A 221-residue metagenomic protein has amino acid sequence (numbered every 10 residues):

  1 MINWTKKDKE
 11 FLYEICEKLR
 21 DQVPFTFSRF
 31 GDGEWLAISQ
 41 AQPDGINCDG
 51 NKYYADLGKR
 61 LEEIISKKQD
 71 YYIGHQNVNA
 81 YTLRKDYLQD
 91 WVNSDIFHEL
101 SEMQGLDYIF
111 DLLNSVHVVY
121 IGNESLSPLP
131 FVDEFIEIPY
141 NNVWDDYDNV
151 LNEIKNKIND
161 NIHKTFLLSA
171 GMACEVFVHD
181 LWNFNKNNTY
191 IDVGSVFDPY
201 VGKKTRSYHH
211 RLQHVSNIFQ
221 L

Functional and structural regions predicted by a protein language model:
M1-P130: Electropositive, gly/pro-rich neighborhoods at or near active sites that engage anionic ligands
G33, G171-A173: Short glycine-rich anion-binding loops that position phosphate/pyrophosphate groups of nucleotides and phosphorylated
N77, I136-P139, G194: Residues at the C-termini of beta-strands that transition into short coil/loop
L112-I154: Redox- and metal-dependent alpha/beta enzyme cores, enriched for Fe-S-associated oxidoreductases and cofactor-handling
K157-I162: Glycine-rich phosphate-binding loop signature in dinucleotide/nucleotide-binding domains
T165-S169: Short catalytic-loop micro-motif centered on adjacent basic/acidic residues
A173-L221: C-terminal functional extensions of proteins
